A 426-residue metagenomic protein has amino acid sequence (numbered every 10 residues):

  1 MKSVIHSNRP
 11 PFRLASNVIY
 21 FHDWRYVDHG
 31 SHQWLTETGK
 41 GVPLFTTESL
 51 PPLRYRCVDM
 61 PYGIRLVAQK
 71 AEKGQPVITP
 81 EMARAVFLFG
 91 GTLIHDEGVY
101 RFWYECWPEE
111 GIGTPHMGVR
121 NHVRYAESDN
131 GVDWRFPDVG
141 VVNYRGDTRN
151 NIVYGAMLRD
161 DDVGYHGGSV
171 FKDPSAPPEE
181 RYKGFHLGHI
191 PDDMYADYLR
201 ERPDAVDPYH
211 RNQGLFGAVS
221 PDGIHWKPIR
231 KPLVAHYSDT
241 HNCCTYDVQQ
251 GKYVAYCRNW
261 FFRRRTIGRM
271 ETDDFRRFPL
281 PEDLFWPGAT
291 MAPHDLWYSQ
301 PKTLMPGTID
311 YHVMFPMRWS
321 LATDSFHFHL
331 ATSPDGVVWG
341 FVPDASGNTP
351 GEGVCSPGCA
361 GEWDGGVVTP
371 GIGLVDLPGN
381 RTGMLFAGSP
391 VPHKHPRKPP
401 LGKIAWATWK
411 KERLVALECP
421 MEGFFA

Functional and structural regions predicted by a protein language model:
M1-A426: Carbohydrate-active catalytic/glycan-binding domains of CAZyme proteins, especially the secreted or lumenal ectodomains
